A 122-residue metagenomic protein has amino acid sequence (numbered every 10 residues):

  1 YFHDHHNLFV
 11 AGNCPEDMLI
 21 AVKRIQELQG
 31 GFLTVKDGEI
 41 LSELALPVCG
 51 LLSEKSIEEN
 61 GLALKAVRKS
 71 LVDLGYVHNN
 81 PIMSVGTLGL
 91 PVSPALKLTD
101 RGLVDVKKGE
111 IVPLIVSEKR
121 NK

Functional and structural regions predicted by a protein language model:
Y1-K122: Active-site microenvironment of metallo-dependent hydrolases
